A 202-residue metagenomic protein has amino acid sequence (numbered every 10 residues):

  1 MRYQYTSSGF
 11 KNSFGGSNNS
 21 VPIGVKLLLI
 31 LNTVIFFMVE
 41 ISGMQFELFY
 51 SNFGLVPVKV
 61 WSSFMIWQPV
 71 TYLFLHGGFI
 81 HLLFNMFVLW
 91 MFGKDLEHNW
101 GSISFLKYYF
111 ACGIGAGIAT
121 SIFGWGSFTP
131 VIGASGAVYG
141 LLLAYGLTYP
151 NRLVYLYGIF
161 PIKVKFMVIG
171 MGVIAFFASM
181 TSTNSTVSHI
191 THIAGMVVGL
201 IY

Functional and structural regions predicted by a protein language model:
M1-Y202: A detector for small-residue-rich transmembrane helices and their helix-helix packing motifs
